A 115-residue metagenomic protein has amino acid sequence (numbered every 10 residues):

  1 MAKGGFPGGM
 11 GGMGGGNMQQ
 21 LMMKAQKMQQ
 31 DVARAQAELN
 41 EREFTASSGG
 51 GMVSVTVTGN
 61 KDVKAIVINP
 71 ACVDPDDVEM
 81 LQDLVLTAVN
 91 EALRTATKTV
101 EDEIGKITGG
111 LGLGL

Functional and structural regions predicted by a protein language model:
M1-N40, T45, T95-L115: Long amphipathic alpha-helical segments used for membrane anchoring, targeting, substrate engagement, or oligomerization
A25, K61, V85: Residue-level signature of catalytic and energy-coupling elements of molecular machines, predominantly ATP/GTP-dependent
E41, S47-D62: N-terminal intrinsically disordered, cationic/polar leader segments that include organellar targeting peptides
V53, V67-P75, V85: Amphipathic, hydrophobic secondary-structure cores in small proteins
E79-D83: A short, well-structured alpha-helical segment
L84, A88-A96: Stable alpha-helical structural segments in soluble proteins, enriched in small hydrophobic residues
